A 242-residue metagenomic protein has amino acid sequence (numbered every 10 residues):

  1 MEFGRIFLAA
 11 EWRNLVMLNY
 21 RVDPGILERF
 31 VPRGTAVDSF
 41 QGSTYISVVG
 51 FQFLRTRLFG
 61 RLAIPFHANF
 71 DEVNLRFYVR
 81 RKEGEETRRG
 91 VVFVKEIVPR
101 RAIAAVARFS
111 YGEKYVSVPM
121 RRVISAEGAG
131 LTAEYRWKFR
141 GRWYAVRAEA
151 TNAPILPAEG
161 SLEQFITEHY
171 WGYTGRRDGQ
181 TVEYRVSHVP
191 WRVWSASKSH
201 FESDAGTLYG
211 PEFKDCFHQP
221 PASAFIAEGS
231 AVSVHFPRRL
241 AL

Functional and structural regions predicted by a protein language model:
M1-F59, W194, E202, G206-L242: Hydrophobic, proline/glycine-rich low-complexity stretches
T44-V98: Extended, compositionally biased
N74-L242: Internal, well-folded beta-alpha domain core
